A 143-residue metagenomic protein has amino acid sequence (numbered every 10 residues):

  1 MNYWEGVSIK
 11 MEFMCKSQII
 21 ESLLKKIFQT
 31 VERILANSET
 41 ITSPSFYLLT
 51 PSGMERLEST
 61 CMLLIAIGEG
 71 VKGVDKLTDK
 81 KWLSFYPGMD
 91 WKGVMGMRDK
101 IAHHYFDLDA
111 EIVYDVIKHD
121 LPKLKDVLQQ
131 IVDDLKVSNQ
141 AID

Functional and structural regions predicted by a protein language model:
N2-D143: Solvent-exposed interaction patches of small proteins and small membrane subunits
